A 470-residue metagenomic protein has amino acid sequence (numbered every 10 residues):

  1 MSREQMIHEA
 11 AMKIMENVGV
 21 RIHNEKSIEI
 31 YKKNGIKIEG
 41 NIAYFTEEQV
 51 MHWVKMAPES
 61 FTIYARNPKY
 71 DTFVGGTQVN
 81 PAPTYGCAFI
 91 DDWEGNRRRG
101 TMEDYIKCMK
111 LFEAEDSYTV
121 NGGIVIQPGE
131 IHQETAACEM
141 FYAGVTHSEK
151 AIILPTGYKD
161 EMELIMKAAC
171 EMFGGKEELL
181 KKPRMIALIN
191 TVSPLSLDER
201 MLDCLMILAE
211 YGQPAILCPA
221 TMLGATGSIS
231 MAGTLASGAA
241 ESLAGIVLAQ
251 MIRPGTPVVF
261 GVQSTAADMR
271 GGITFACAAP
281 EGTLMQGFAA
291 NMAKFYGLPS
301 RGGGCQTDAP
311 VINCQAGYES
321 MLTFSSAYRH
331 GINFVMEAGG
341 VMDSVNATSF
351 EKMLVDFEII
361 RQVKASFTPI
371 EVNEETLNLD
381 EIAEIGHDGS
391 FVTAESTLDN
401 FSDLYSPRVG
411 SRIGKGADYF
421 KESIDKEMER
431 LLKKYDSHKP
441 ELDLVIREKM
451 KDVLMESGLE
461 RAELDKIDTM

Functional and structural regions predicted by a protein language model:
M1-A10, V18-I30, G40, Y44 (+1 more regions): Catalytic-core signal marking the mid-to-C-terminal active-site face
S2, M6, I22, K26 (+14 more regions): Conserved active-site and cofactor/substrate-binding residues in soluble primary-metabolism enzymes
S2-M6, G19-N34, E39-I42, F73 (+3 more regions): N-terminal glycine-rich anion-binding loops that anchor highly charged ligand groups
M12-V20, I36-K37, K55, E59 (+15 more regions): Generic secondary-structure signature for well-ordered alpha-helical cores
I36, Q127-E130, S264-A266: Short, internal active-site loops enriched in acidic
Y44-C218, L223-A225, A232: Catalytic alpha/beta active-site cores
K69-F89, P194, M251-T265, M336-V345 (+1 more regions): Electropositive, surface-exposed helix/loop patches at the edges of structured domains that serve as adaptable
L188-D356: Glycine-rich anion/phosphate-binding loop at the beta-strand->alpha-helix junction
